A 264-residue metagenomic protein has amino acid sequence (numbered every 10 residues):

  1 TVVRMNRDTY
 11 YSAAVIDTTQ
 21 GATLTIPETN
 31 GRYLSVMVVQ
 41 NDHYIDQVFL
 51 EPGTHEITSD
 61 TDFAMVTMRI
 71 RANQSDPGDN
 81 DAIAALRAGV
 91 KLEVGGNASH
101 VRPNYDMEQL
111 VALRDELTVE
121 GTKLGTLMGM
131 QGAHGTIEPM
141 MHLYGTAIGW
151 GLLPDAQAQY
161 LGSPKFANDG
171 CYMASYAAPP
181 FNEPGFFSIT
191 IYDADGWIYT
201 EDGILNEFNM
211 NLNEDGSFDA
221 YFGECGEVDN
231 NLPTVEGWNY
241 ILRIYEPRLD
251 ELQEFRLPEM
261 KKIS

Functional and structural regions predicted by a protein language model:
T1-S264: A compositional/structural signature for long, glycine/proline-rich flexible linkers and loops on extracytoplasmic
